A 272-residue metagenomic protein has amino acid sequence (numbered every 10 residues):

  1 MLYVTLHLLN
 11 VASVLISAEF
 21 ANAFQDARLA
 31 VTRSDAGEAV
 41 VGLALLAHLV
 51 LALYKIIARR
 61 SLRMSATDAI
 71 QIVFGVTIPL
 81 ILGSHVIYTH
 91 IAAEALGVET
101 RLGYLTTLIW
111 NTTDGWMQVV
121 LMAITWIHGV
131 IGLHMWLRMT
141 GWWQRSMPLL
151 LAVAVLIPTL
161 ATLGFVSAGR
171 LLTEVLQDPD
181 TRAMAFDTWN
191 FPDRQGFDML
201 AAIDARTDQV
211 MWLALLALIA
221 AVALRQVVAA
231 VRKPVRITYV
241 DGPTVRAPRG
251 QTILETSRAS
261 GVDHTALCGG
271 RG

Functional and structural regions predicted by a protein language model:
M1-V228, K233: Membrane-embedded alpha-helical bundles that constitute the cytochrome b-like, heme-associated redox core of multi-pass
L6-V11, D241, R246-A247, L254: Solvent-exposed, charged interface segments at domain starts and junctions
W136, W142, I237-Y239, R249 (+2 more regions): Generic low-polarity alpha-helical segments
A229-P248: N-terminal signal-anchor transmembrane helix
R246-G272: Immediate flanking context of iron-sulfur cluster ligation sites
